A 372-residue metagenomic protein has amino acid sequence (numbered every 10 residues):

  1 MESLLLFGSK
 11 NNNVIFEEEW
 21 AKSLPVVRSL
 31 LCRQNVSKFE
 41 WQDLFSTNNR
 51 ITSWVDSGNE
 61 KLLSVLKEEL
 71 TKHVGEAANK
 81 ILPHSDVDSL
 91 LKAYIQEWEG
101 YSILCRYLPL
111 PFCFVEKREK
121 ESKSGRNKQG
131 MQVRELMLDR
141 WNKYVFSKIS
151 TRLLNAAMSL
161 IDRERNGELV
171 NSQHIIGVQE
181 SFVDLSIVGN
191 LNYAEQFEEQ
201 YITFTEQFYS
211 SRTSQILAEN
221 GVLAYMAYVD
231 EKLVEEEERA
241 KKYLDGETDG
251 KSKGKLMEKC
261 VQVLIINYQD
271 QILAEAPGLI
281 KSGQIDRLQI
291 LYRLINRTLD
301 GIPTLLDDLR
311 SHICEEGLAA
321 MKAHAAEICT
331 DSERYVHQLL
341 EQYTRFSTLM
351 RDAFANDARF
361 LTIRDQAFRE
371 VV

Functional and structural regions predicted by a protein language model:
M1-V372: Eukaryotic scaffold/interaction segments
